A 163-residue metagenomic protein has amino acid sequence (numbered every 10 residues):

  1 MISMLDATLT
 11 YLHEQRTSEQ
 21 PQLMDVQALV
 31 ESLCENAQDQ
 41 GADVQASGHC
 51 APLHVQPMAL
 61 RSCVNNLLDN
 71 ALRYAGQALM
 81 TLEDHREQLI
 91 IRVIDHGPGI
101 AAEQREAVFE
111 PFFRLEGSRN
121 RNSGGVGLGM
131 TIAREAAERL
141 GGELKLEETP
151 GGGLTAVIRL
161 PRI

Functional and structural regions predicted by a protein language model:
M1-Q40: Conserved DHp (HisKA) dimerization/phosphotransfer helix of two-component histidine kinases, i.e., the long coiled-coil
N65-N66, N70: Conserved polar catalytic motif of the HATPase_c/GHKL fold
Q77-E87: Short beta-strand/loop element within the Bergerat-fold HATPase_c
D95: Acidic ATP/Mg2+-coordinating residue in the GHKL
I100-F113: Short conserved segment of the HATPase_c
G124, G129, A133: Short alpha-helical Gxxx[C/S/T] motif in the catalytic ATP-binding
